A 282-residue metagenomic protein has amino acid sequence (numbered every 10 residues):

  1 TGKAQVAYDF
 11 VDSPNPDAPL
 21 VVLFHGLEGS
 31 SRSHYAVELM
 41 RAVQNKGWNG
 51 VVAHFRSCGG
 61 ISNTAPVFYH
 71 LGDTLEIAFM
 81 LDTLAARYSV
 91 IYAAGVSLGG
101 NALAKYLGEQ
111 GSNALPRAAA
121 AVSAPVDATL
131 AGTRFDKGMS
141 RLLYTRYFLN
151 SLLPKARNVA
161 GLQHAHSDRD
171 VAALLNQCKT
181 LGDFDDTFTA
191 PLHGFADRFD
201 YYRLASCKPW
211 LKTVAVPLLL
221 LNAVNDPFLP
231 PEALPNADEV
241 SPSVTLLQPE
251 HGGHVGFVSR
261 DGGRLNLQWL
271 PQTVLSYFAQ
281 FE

Functional and structural regions predicted by a protein language model:
T1-S13, D261, L265: N-terminal cap/lid segment of alpha/beta-hydrolase-fold proteins
V11-T64, F79, T83: Short, surface-exposed "cap/lid" segments of acyl-processing enzymes
R56-Y92, L265: Catalytic nucleophile-loop/oxyanion-hole region of alpha/beta-hydrolase and closely related hydrolase-like folds
R87-L192: Alpha/beta-hydrolase-fold enzymes
T187-W210: Active-site nucleophile elbow and catalytic-triad environment of alpha/beta-hydrolase enzymes
V214, L220-N222, D226: Short beta-strand/loop motif that positions the catalytic acidic residue of the alpha/beta-hydrolase fold
V224-T245, P249: Conserved loop-alpha-helix segment in the C-terminal half of the alpha/beta-hydrolase fold that carries the catalytic
E250-G256, R260-E282: Catalytic active-site module of serine/aspartate enzymes centered on a nucleophile-bearing elbow/loop
